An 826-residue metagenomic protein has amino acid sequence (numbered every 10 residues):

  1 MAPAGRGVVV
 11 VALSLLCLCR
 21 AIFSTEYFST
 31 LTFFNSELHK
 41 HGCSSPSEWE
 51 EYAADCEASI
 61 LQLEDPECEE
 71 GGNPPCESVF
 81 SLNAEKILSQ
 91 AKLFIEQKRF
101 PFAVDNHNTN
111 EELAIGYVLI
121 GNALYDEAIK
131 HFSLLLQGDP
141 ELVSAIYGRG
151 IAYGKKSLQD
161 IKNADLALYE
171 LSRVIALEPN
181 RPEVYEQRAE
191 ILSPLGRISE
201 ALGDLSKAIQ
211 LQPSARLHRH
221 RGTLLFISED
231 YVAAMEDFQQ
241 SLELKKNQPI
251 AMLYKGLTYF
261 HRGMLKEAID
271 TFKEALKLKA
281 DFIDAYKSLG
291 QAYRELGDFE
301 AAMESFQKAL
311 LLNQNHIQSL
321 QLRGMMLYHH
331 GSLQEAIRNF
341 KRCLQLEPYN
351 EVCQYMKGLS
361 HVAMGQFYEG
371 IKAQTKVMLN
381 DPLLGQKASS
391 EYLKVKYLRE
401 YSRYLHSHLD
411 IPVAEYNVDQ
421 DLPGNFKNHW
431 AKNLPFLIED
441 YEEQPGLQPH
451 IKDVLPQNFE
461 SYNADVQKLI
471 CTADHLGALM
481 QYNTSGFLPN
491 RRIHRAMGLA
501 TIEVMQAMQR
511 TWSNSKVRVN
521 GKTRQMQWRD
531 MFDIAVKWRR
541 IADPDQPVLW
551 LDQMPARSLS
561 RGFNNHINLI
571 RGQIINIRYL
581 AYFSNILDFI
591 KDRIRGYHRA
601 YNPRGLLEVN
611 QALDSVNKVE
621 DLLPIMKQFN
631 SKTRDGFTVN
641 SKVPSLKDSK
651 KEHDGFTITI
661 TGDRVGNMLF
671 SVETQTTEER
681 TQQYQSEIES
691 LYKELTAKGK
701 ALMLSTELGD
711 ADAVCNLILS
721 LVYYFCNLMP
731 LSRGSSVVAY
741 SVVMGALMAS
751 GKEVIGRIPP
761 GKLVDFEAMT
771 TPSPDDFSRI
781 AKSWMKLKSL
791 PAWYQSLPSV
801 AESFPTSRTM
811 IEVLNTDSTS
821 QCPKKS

Functional and structural regions predicted by a protein language model:
G42, P46-P75, Q386, K394-S732 (+1 more regions): FIC/Doc superfamily catalytic core
N83, N108, L142, R181 (+6 more regions): Residue-level recognition of tetratricopeptide repeat
E96, G121, K155-S157, P194 (+6 more regions): Register position in tetratricopeptide repeats
E111, A145, V184, L217-H218 (+5 more regions): TPR alpha-solenoid repeat register
L134-Q137, R173-A176, S206-Q210, Q240-E243 (+4 more regions): Conserved structural position within tetratricopeptide repeats
